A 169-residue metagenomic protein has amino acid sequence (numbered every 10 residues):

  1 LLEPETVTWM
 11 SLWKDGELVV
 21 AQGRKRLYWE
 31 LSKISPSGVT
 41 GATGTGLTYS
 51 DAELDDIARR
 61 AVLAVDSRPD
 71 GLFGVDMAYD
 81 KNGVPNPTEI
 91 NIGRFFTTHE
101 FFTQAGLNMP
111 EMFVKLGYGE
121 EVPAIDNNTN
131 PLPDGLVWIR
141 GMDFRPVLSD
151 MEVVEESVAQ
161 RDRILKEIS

Functional and structural regions predicted by a protein language model:
L1-S67, N91-G117, I139-G141: ATP-dependent carboxylate/phosphate-activation module, predominantly the ATP-grasp catalytic core and closely related
E5, Y79-N86: A short, glycine/Asx- and small/polar-enriched loop/turn that sits immediately N-terminal to a beta-strand
V19, F73, N86-E89: Protein kinase-like catalytic core scaffold
S35, R68, V84, N130-L132: Intrinsic-disorder/low-complexity coil detector
R68-N82: A short glycine-rich, hydrophobically flanked beta-strand micro-motif that places a catalytic Asp/Glu for divalent metal
E111-S169: Peripheral (often C-terminal) accessory segments that flank ATP-dependent C-N-forming ligase machineries
